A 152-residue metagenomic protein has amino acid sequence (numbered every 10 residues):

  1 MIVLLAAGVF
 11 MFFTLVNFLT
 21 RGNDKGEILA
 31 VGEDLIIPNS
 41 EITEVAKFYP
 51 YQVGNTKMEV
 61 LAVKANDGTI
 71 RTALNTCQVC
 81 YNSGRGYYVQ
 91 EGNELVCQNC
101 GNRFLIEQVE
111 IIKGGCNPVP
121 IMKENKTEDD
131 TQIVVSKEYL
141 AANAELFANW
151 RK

Functional and structural regions predicted by a protein language model:
M1-L15: Hydrophobic membrane-insertion alpha-helices, especially the h-region of bacterial N-terminal signal peptides
V16-V89, M122-K152: N-terminal pre-ligand scaffold of iron-sulfur
A73-T76, E94-F104: Active-site scaffold segments
N75, C100, V109-E110, E138: Surface loops and adjacent helix of pleckstrin homology
S83-E91, N102-I111: Iron-sulfur (Fe-S) cluster-binding segments and ferredoxin-like electron-carrier domains, especially [2Fe-2S]
E91-C100, I111-M122: Short cysteine/histidine-rich metal-coordination sites, predominantly Zn2+-binding motifs
